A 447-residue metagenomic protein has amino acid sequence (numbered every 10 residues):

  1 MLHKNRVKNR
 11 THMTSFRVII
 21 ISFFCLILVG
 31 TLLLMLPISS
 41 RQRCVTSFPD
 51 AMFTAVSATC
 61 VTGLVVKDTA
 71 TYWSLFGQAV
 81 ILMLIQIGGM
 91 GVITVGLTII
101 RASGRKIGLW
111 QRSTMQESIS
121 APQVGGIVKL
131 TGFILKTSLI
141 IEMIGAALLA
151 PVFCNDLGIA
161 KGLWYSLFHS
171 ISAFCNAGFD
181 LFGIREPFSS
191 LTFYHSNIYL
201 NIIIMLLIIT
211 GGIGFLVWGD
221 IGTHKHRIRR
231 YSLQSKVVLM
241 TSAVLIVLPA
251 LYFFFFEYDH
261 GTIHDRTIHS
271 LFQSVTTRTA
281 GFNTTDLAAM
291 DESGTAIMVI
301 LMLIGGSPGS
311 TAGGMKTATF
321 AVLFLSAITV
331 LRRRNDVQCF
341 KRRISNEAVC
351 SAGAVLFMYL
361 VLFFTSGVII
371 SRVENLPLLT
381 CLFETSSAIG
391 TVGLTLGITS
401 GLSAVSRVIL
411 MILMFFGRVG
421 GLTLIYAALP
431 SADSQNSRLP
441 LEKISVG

Functional and structural regions predicted by a protein language model:
M1-G447: Membrane-proximal intracellular helices of multi-pass ion channels
